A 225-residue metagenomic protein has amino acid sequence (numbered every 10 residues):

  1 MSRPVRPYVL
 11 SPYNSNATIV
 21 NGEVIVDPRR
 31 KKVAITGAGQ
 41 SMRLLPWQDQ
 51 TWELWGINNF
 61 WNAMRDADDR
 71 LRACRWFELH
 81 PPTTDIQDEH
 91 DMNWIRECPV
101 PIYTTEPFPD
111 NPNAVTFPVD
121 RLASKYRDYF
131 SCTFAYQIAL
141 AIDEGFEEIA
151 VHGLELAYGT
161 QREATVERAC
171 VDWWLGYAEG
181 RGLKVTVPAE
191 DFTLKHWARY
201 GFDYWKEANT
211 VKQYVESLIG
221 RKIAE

Functional and structural regions predicted by a protein language model:
S2-E225: Metal-ion/cofactor- or nucleotide/acyl-coenzyme-handling active-site neighborhoods
